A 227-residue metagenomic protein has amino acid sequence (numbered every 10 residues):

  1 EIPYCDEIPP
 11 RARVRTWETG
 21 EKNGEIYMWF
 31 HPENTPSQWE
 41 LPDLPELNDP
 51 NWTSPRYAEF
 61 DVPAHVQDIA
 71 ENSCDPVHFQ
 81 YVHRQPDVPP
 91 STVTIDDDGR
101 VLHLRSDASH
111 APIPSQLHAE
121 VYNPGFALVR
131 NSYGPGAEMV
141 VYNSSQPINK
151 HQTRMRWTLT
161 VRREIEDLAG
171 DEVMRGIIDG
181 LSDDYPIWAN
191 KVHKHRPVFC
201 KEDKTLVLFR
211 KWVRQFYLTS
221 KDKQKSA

Functional and structural regions predicted by a protein language model:
E1-E46, A227: Rieske [2Fe-2S] iron-sulfur-binding domain
N34-A227: C-terminal catalytic domain of Rieske-type non-heme iron oxygenases
